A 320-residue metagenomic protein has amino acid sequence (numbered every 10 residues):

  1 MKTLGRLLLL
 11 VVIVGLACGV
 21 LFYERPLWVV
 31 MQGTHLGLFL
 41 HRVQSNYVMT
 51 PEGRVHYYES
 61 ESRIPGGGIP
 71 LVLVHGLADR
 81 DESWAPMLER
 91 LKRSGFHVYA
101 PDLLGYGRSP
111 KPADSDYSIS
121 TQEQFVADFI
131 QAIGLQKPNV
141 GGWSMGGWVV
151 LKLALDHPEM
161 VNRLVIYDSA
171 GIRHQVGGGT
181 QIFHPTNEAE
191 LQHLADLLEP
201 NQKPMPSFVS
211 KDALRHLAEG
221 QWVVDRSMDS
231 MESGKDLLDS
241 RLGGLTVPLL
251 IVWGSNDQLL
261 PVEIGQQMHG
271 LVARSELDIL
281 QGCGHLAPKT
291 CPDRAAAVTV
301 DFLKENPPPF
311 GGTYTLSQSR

Functional and structural regions predicted by a protein language model:
M1-I69, R93-F96, K304-R320: Alpha/beta-hydrolase fold catalytic core
E24-W28, I182-T246: Conserved alpha/beta-hydrolase catalytic His-Asp/Glu region
V48-E52, S60, R93, A100-G141: Active-site loop/oxyanion-hole signature of alpha/beta-hydrolase fold enzymes
E61-R108: Conserved HGGG/HGGXW glycine-rich cap/lid loop of the alpha/beta-hydrolase fold
W148-D156, N162-Q192: Flexible "cap/lid" loop of the alpha/beta hydrolase fold
L245, I251-W253: Short beta-strand/loop motif that positions the catalytic acidic residue of the alpha/beta-hydrolase fold
N256-L260: Acidic catalytic loop of the alpha/beta-hydrolase fold
S275, G282-R320: Catalytic active-site module of serine/aspartate enzymes centered on a nucleophile-bearing elbow/loop
